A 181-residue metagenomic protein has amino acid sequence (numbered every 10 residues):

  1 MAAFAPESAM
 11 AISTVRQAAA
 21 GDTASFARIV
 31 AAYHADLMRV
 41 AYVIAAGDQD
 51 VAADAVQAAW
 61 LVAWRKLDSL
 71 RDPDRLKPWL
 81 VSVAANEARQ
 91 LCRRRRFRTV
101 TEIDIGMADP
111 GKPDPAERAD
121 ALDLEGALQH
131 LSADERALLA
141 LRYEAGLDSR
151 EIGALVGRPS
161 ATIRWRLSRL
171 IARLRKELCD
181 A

Functional and structural regions predicted by a protein language model:
A3-F4, A19-R28, R39-A58, D68 (+2 more regions): Short, charged helix-capping/linker segments at alpha-helix termini
F4-A11, Q90, R98-A121, G126 (+1 more regions): Internal acidic/polar
I29, Y33, L37, A41 (+4 more regions): Residue-level preference for hydrophobic side chains embedded in well-ordered alpha helices
H34, M38, W60, S132 (+2 more regions): C-terminal flanking helix
D54-L61, R65, D74-N86, W165: Structural recognition of an alpha-helix C-terminal capping motif at a helix-to-coil junction
R65-D72, S82-E102, E117: Arg/Lys-rich amphipathic alpha helix in sigma70-family domain 2
A85, R89, R150, V156-A181: DNA-recognition helix of helix-turn-helix
L138-R142: A short pre-motif secondary-structure segment
